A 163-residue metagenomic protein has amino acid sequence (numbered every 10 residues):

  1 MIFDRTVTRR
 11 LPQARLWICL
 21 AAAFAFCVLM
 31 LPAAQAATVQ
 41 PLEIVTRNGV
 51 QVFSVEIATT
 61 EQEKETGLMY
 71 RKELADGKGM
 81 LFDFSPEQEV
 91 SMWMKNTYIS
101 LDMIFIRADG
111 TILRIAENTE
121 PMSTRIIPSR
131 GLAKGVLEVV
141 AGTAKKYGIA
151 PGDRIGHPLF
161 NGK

Functional and structural regions predicted by a protein language model:
F3-A21: Bacterial N-terminal signal peptides that target proteins for export
R5, P32-A36: Long, non-catalytic terminal segments
T8, L31, E87-E89: Short linear sequence elements within intrinsically disordered, low-complexity coil regions
W17-P32: Bacterial N-terminal signal peptides
A36-K163: Compact, glycine-rich, soluble single-domain proteins
